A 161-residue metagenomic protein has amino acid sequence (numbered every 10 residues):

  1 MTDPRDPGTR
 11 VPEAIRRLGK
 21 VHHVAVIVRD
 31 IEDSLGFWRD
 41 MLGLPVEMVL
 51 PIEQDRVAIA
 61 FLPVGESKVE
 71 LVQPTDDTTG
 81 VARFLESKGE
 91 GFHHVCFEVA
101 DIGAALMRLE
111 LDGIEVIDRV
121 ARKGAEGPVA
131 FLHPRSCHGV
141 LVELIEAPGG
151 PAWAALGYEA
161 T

Functional and structural regions predicted by a protein language model:
T2-I15, A60-F61, E70, L106-T161: Vicinal oxygen chelate
D3, E13-V57, V64: Long, hydrophobic N-terminal alpha-helical segment
G8-V11, D76-V81: Short amphipathic beta-strand starts and helix->beta connectors
P12-I15, A82-S87: Short, flexible, solvent-exposed loop/turn segments with mixed acidic/basic and small polar residues
L18-V28, W38, L62, V69-V72 (+5 more regions): Short, structured motif recognition centered on aromatic/hydrophobic residues
V28-E32, G36, D76, S87-R135: Vicinal oxygen chelate
S34, L42-P45, V69, D77-G80 (+2 more regions): Short loop/beta submotifs within extracellular cysteine-rich repeat domains
